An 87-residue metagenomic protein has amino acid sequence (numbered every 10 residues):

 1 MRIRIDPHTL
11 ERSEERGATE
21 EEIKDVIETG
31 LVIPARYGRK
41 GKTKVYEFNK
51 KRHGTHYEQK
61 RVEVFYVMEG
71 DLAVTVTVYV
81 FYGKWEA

Functional and structural regions predicted by a protein language model:
M1-A87: Ribonuclease/tRNase effector modules and their secretory precursors
